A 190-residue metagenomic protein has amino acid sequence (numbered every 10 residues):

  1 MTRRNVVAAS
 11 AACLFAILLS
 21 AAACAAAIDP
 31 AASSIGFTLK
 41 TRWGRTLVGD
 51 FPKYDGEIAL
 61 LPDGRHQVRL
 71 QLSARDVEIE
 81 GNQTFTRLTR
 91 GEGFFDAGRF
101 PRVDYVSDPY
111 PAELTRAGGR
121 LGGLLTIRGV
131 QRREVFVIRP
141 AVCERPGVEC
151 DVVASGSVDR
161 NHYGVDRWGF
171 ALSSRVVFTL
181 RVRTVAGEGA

Functional and structural regions predicted by a protein language model:
R3-V7: N-terminal export leaders
A8-A9, A186: Intrinsically disordered, low-complexity segments enriched in polar/charged small residues
S10-A21: Bacterial N-terminal signal peptides
C24-A190: Low-complexity, acidic/polar, glycine-enriched regions of mature
